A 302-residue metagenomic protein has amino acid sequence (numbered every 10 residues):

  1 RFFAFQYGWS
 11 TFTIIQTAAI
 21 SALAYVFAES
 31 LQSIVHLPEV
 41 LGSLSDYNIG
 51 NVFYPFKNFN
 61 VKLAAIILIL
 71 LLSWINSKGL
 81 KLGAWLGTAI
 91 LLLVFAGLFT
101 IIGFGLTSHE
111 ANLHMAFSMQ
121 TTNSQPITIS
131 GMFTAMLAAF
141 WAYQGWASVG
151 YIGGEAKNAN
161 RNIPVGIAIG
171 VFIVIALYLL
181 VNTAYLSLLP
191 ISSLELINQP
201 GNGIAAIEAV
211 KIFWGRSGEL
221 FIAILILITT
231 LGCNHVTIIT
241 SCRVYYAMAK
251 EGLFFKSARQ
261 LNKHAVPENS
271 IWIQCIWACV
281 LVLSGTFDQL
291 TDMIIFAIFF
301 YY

Functional and structural regions predicted by a protein language model:
R1, S33-G42, Q120-T121, I127 (+2 more regions): TM-loop-TM module centered on a large, flexible mid-protein loop between adjacent transmembrane helices in multi-pass
R1-I69, W74, I226-A247, L283-Y302: Hydrophobic transmembrane alpha-helices that form the core helical bundles of multi-pass secondary transporters
F5-Q6, L23, K62-I67, L92 (+3 more regions): Hydrophobic alpha-helical transmembrane segments
A28-H36, L92-Q120, F140, N182-I191 (+1 more regions): Hydrophobic alpha-helical segments and their helix-loop junctions in multi-pass secondary transporters
G42-F53, E110-T122, L194-N198: Membrane-interface helix termini and inter-helical loops of multi-pass transporters
N60-A111, Q144, I167-V171, T291-Y302: Membrane-interface loop-to-helix entry segments
A64-L71, F104-G105, T122-A176, V181 (+1 more regions): Hydrophobic, membrane-embedded alpha-helices of multi-pass small-molecule transporters
S77, A156-N160, S284: Helix-loop interface residues and adjacent transmembrane-helix termini in multi-pass membrane transporters, primarily
